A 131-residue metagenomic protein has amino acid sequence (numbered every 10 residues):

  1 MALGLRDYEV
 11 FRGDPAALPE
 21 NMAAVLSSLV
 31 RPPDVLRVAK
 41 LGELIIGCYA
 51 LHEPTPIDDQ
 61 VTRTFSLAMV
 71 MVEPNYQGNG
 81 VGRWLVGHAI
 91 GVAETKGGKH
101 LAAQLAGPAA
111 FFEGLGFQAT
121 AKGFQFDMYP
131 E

Functional and structural regions predicted by a protein language model:
L3, Q104-P108, G114-E131: C-terminal "cap" of GNAT-fold acetyltransferases
G4-A24: Conserved GNAT-fold acetyl-CoA-binding loop/helix
S27-V38, S66: A short helix-loop-beta-strand connector motif used in the catalytic cores of GNAT acetyltransferases and, in some
V38, L44-T55, S66, M71: Conserved beta-strand in the GNAT
L67-Q77, G107: A short, internal acetyl-CoA/4′-phosphopantetheine-binding micro-motif in the GNAT/acyltransferase core
V72, G78-G91: Conserved acetyl-CoA-binding loop-helix of GNAT-fold acetyltransferases
A93-A106: Conserved GNAT acetyl-CoA-binding A-motif
